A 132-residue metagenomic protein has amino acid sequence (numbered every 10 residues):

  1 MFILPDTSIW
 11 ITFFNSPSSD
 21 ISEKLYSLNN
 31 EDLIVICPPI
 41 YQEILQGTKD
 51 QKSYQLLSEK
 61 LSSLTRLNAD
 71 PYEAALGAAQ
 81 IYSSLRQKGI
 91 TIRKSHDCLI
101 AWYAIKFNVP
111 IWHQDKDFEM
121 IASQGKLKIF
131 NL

Functional and structural regions predicted by a protein language model:
M1-F2, A101, I105-L132: Acidic, PIN/NYN-like endoribonuclease modules and their adjacent C-terminal/linker elements
M1-I36, Q46-E59: Short, well-structured N-terminal submotif of metal-dependent ribonuclease cores
D6-T7, I44, A78, A104: Generic structural signal for small/hydrophobic residues in well-ordered secondary structure, especially within
T7, P38, K94-C98: Conserved glycosyltransferase catalytic-site signature
W10-I11, Y41-I44, F118-E119: A generic structural signal for short hydrophobic patches within well-formed alpha-helices
N30-D32, S63-L64, K88, F107 (+1 more regions): Structured helix-beta-strand junction loops
K52, S58-L67, P71: Active-site-proximal, substrate-binding regions of enzyme catalytic domains and RNA-binding/basic surfaces
R66-Q114: Active-site neighborhoods of divalent-metal-dependent phosphate/nucleic-acid chemistry enzymes
